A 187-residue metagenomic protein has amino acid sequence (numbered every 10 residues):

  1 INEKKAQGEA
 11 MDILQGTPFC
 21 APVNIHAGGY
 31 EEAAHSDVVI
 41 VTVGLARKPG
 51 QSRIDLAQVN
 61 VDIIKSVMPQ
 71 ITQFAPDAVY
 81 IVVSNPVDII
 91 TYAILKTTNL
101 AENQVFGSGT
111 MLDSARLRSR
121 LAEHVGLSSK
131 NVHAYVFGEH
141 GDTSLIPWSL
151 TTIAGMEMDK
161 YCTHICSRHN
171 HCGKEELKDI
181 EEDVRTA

Functional and structural regions predicted by a protein language model:
N2-S36, Q51: Conserved N-terminal Rossmann-fold NAD(P) cofactor-binding segment
E9-A10, V39, I64-V67: Short, well-ordered amphipathic alpha-helical segments that serve as non-catalytic structural scaffolds within diverse
A10-P18, D37, R47, A75 (+4 more regions): Structural signal for hydrophobic packing residues in well-ordered secondary-structure cores of soluble enzyme domains
V23-A27, V105, A134: Generic structural signal for residues in well-ordered beta-strands
V39-V41, V82-V83: Redox-cofactor binding/interface segments in oxidoreductases and associated redox assembly factors
V43-L45: Conserved NAD(P)H cofactor-binding loop of Rossmann-fold oxidoreductase domains
R53-R118: Rossmann-like NAD(P)(H) cofactor-binding subdomain of soluble oxidoreductases
T98-Q104, L112-A187: C-terminal substrate-binding/catalytic lobe of Rossmann-fold NAD(P)-dependent dehydrogenases
